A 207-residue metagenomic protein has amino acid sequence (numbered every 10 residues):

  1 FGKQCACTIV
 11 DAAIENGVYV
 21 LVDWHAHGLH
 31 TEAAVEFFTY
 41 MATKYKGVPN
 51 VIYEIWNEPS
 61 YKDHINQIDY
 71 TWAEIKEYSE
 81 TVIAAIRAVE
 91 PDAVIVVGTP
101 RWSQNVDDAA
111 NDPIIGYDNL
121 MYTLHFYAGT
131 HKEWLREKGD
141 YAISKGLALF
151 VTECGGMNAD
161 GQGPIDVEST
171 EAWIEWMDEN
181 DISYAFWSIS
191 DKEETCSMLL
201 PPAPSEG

Functional and structural regions predicted by a protein language model:
F1-A12: Active-site-adjacent substrate/metal-binding segments within catalytic domains of carbohydrate-active enzymes
G2, Y19-L21: Short, conserved beta-strand segments within well-ordered enzyme catalytic domains that often line or immediately flank
V18-Y19, T31, V35-I52, W56-S183 (+2 more regions): Extracellular glycoside hydrolase catalytic/binding regions
